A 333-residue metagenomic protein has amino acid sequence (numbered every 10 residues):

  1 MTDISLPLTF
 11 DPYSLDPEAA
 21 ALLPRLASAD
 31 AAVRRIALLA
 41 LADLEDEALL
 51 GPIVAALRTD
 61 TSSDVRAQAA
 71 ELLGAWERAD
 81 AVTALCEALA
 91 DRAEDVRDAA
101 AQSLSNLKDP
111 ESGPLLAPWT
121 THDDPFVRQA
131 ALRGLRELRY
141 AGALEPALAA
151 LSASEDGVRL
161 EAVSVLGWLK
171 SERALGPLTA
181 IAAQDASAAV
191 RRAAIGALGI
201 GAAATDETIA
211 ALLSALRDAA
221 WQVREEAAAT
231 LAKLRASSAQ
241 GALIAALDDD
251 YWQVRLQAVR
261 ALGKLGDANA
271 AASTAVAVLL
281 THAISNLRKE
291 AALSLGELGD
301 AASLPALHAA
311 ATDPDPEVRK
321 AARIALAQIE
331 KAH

Functional and structural regions predicted by a protein language model:
M1-A67, E71-A75, K320-A327, H333: N-terminal alpha-helical scaffold/docking segments in eukaryotic complex subunits
S14-R25, D46-T59, R78-A90, D109-T121 (+7 more regions): Amphipathic alpha-helical scaffolding segments comprising HEAT/armadillo-like alpha-solenoid repeats
A29-D30, T61-S62, R92-A93, D123-D124 (+6 more regions): Short inter-helical turns and helix N-cap capping residues of alpha-solenoid HEAT/ARM repeat scaffolds
D95, P125, A130, D156-E161 (+3 more regions): Core solenoid repeat modules with strong leucine/isoleucine-rich periodicity, prominently canonical LRR arrays but also
A232, S285, L293-E297, A301 (+3 more regions): Long, ordered, amphipathic alpha-helical scaffolds
